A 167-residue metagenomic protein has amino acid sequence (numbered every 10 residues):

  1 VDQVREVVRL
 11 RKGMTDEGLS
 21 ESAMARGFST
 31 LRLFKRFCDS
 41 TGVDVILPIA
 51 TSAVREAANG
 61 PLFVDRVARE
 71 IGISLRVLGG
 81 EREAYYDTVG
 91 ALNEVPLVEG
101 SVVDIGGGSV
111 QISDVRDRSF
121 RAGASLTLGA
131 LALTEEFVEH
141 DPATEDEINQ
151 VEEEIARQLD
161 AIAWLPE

Functional and structural regions predicted by a protein language model:
V1-I105, S113-E167: Nucleotide/phosphate-binding catalytic cleft detector across ATP-hydrolyzing and phosphate-transferring enzymes
G108: Conserved Rossmann-like nucleotide-cofactor binding loop
